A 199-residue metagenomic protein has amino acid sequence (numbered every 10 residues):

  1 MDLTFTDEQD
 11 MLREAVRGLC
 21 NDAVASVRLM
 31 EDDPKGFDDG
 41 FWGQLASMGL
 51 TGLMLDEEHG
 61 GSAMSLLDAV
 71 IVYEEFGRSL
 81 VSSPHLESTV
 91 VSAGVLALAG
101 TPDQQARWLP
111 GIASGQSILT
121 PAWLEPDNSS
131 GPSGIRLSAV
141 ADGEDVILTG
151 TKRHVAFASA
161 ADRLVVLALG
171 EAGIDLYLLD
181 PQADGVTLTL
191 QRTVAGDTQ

Functional and structural regions predicted by a protein language model:
M1-P84, R107: Amphipathic, small/basic residue-rich leader segments at the start of a protein or domain
D38, S62-A63, T89-V91, S129-S130: Short secondary-structure boundary/hinge segments and terminal tails
G49, T101, G150: Conserved G/P- and acidic residue-centered "switch" motifs that form tight phosphate/ATP-binding loops in soluble
S65-D68, E87-S92, D162: Catalytic-loop motifs flanking and including active-site residues across diverse enzymes
Y73, A93-L96, L109, V165: Conserved protein kinase catalytic domain
F76, V90-S92, G115: Anion-binding (especially nucleotide phosphate/pyrophosphate-binding) glycine-rich loop and adjoining beta-alpha core
S83-D103: N-terminal glycine-rich flavin-associated loop
P84, L109-Q199: FAD-binding core of flavoproteins
